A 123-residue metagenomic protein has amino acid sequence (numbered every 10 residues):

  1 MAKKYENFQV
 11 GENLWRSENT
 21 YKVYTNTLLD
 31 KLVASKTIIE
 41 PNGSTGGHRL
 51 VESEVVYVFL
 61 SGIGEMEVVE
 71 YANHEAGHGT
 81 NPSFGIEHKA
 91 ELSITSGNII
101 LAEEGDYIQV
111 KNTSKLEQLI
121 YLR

Functional and structural regions predicted by a protein language model:
M1-V33, P41, G46-G47, P82-F84 (+1 more regions): A short, N-terminal "cap"/entry segment at the start of jelly-roll beta-barrel domains of the cupin/DSBH fold
V33-E52, E65, E70-N73: Conserved short histidine dyad/triad with adjacent acidic residue
T37, G47-R49, E54-L60, L92 (+1 more regions): His/acidic/aromatic-lined binding-pocket segments of jelly-roll/cupin-type domains and related regulatory beta-sandwich
E52, D106-Y107: A generic "binding-loop/recognition-motif" signal
V56, L101, L116-R123: A short hydrophobic beta-strand segment most commonly corresponding to one strand of the jelly-roll/cupin
I63-E65, Y107: Structural motif
E70-G105: Short acidic-glycine-tyrosine-enriched beta hairpin
V110-S114: Asparagine-centered strand-capping/turn motif at beta-strand->loop junctions
